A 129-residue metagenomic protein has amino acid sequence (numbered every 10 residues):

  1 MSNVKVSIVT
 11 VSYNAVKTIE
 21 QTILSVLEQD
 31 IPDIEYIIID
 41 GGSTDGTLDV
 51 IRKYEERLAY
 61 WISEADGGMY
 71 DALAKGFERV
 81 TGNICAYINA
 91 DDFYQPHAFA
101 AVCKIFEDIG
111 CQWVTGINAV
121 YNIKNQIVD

Functional and structural regions predicted by a protein language model:
M1-E28: N-proximal low-complexity "stem/linker" segments adjacent to membrane-targeting elements
K17-E20, D45-K53, H97: Acidic helix N-cap motif at the loop->helix transition within catalytic regions of sugar-transfer enzymes
S25, D40-D49, N89: A conserved acidic beta->alpha catalytic loop
D33-G42, I62-A65, A90: Short beta-strand/loop segment that forms part of the nucleotide-sugar
E64-V80: Glycine-rich, basic loop-to-helix element that forms the pyrophosphate-binding segment of sugar-nucleotide handling
G67, D91-F93, N118-V120: Acidic metal-phosphate-binding loop of nucleotide-sugar-dependent transferases
C85: Short aromatic/hydrophobic "clamp" motif used to bind/position activated sugar donors
H97-V128: Conserved donor NDP-sugar-binding/catalytic core segment of glycosyltransferases
